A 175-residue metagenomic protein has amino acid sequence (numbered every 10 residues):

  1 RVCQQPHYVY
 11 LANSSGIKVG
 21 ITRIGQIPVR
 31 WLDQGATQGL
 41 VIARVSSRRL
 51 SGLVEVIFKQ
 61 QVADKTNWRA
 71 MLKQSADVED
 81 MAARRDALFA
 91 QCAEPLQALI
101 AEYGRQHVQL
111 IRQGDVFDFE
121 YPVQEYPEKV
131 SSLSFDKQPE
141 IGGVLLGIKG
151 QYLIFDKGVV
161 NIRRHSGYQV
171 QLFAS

Functional and structural regions predicted by a protein language model:
R1-S175: Non-catalytic accessory segments flanking enzymatic or RNA/DNA-binding domains
